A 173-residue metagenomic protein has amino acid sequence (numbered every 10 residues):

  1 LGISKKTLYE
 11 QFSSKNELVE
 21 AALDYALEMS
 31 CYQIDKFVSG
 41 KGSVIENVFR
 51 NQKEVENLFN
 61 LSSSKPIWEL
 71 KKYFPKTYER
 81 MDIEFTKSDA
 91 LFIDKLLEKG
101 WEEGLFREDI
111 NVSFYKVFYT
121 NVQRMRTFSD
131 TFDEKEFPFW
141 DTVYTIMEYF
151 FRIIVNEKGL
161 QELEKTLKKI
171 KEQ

Functional and structural regions predicted by a protein language model:
L1-E17, A21: Helix-turn-helix
V19, L23, L27, Y78-T86 (+2 more regions): Amphipathic, non-transmembrane alpha-helical scaffold segments
A21, Y25, I34-K65, K116-Y119 (+1 more regions): Hydrophobic alpha-helical connector segments
A22, A26, S30, I34 (+5 more regions): Hydrophobic recognition helices of helix-based DNA-binding modules
I34, D109, F132-F137: Short, surface-exposed loop/turn segments at secondary-structure junctions
F37, S62, P66-L70, R126 (+1 more regions): Secondary-structure edge/capping motif, primarily at the C-terminal ends of alpha-helices and the immediately following
N60-D94, W101-F114: Short secondary-structure transition hinges
K95-K99, E103, E136-Q173: C-terminal peripheral helix-coil segments that are non-catalytic and often amphipathic
